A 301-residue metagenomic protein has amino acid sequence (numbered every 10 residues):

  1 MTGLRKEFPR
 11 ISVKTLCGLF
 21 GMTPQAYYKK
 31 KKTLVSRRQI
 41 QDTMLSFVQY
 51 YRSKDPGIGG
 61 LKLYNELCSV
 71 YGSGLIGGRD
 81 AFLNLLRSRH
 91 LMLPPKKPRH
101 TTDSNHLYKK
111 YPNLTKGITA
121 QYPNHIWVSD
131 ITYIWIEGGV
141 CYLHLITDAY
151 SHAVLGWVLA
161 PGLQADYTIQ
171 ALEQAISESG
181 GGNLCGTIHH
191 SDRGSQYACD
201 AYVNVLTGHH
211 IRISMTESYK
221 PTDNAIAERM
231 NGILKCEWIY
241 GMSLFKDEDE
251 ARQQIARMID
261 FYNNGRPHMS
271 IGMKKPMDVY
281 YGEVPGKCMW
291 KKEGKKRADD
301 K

Functional and structural regions predicted by a protein language model:
M1-L16, F20-G21: Double-stranded DNA-binding cores of transcription factors and transposases
L16-C17, Y27, V48, L63 (+14 more regions): Mobile genetic element proteins and their domesticated derivatives, centered on retroelements and DNA transposons
C17, Q25-P123, K220, K275-G286: Basic, flexible linker segments flanking DNA-binding modules in nucleic acid-interacting mobile-element proteins
P95-H100, H189-R193, G208-I226, M242-E248: RNase H-like polynucleotidyl transferase catalytic core
K116, A120-L155, P161-G162: An active-site-proximal beta-strand-loop segment
V158-G182, A198: Active-site beta-loop-alpha junctions of metal-dependent nucleic acid enzymes, especially the RNase H-like/DDE
G182-C199, E217-P221, G272-M277: Acidic/histidine-rich, metal-coordinating catalytic segments
D200, T207-I211, I233-K301: C-terminal domain-tail junction helix/linker
